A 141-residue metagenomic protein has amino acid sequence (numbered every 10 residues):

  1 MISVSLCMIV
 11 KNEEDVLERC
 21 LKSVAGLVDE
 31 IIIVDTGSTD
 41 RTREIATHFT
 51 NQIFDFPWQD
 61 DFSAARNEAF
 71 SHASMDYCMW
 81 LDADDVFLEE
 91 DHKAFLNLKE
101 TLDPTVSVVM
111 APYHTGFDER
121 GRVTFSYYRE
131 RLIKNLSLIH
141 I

Functional and structural regions predicted by a protein language model:
M1-S23: N-proximal low-complexity "stem/linker" segments adjacent to membrane-targeting elements
E18, D40-F49, E90: Acidic helix N-cap motif at the loop->helix transition within catalytic regions of sugar-transfer enzymes
S23, L27, D35-E44, W58 (+1 more regions): A conserved acidic beta->alpha catalytic loop
E44-E68, H72: Conserved donor nucleotide-binding strand/loop of the catalytic core
S74-M75, L132-L136: Conserved nucleotide-sugar donor-binding and metal-coordinating catalytic region shared by glycosyltransferases
C78: Short aromatic/hydrophobic "clamp" motif used to bind/position activated sugar donors
V86-T124: Conserved donor NDP-sugar-binding/catalytic core segment of glycosyltransferases
I139-I141: Conserved small/polar residues in nucleotide/adenosyl-binding loops
